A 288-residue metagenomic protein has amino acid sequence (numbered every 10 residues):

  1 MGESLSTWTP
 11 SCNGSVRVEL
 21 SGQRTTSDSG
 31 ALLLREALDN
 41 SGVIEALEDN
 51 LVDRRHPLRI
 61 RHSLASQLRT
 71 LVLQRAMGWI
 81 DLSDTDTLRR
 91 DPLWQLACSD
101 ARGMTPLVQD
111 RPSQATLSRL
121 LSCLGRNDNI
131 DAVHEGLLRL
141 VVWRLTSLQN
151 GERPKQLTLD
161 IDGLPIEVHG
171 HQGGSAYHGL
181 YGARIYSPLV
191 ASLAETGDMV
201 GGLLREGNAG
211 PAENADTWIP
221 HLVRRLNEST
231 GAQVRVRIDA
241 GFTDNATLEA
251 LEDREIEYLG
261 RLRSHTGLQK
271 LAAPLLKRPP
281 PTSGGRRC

Functional and structural regions predicted by a protein language model:
M1-R184, P188-A209, D216-S229, R254: Dynamic "connector" segments at or just before major functional cores
G197, L204-C288: An internal, acidic/charged active-site-proximal segment that coordinates divalent cations and/or engages
